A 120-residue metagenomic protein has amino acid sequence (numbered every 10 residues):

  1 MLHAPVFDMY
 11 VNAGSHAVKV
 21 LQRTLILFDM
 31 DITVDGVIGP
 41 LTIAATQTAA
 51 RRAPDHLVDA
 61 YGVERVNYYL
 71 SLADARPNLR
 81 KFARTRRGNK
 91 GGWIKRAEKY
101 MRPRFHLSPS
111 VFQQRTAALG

Functional and structural regions predicted by a protein language model:
L2-A60: Short acidic, glycine/serine/threonine-rich helix-capping segments at coil-helix boundaries
R52-G120: Low-complexity, Gly/Ser/Thr/Pro-rich intrinsically disordered linker/tail segments
